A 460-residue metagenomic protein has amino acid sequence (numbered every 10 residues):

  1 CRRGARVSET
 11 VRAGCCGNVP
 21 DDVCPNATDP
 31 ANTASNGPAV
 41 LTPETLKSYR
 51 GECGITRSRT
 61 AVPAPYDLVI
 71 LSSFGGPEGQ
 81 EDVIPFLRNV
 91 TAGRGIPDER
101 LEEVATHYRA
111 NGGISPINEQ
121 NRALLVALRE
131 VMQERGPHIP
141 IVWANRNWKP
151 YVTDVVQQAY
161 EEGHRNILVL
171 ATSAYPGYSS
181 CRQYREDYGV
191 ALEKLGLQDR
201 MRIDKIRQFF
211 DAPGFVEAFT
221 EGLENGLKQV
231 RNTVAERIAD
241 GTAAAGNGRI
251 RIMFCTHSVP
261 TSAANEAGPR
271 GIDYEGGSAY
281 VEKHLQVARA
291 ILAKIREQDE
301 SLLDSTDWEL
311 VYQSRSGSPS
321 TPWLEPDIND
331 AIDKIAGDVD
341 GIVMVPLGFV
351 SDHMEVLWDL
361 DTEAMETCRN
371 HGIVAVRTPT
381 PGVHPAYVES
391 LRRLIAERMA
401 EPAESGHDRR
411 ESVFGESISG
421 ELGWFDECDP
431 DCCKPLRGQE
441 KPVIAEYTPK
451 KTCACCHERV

Functional and structural regions predicted by a protein language model:
R2-V7, A13: N-terminal chloroplast transit peptides
S8-E9, A31: A periodicity- and composition-biased signal for non-globular, repetitive helical segments
G14-N32, N36-V460: Active-site-proximal alpha-helix that buttresses catalytic centers in soluble enzyme cores
